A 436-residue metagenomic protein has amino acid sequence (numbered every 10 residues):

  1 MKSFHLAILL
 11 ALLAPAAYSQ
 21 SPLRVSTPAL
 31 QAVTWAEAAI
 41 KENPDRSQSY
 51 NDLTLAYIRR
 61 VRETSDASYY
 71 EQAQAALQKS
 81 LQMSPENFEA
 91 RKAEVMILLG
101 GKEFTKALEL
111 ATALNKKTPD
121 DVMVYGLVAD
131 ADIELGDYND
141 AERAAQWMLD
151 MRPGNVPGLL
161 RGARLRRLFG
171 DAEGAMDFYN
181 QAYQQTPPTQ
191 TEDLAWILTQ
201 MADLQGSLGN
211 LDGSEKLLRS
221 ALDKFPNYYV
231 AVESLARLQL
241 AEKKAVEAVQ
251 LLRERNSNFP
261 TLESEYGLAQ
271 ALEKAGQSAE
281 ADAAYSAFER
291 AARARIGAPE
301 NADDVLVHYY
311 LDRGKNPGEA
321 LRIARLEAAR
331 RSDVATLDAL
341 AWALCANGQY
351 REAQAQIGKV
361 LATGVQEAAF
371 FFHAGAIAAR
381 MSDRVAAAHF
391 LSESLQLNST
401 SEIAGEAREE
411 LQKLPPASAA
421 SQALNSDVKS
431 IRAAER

Functional and structural regions predicted by a protein language model:
A17-E89, G100, E109, S399-S401 (+2 more regions): N-terminal leader/linker segments that initiate helical-solenoid repeat arrays
A29, E63, Y70, F104 (+8 more regions): TPR-repeat structural position
P44, P85, P119, P153 (+7 more regions): Short coil turns that delineate tetratricopeptide repeat
Q48, L55, E89, M123 (+8 more regions): Start-of-helix register in tetratricopeptide repeats
D52, A93, L127, R161 (+6 more regions): Canonical tetratricopeptide repeat
R59, D66, G100-G101, E134-L135 (+9 more regions): Register position in tetratricopeptide repeats
